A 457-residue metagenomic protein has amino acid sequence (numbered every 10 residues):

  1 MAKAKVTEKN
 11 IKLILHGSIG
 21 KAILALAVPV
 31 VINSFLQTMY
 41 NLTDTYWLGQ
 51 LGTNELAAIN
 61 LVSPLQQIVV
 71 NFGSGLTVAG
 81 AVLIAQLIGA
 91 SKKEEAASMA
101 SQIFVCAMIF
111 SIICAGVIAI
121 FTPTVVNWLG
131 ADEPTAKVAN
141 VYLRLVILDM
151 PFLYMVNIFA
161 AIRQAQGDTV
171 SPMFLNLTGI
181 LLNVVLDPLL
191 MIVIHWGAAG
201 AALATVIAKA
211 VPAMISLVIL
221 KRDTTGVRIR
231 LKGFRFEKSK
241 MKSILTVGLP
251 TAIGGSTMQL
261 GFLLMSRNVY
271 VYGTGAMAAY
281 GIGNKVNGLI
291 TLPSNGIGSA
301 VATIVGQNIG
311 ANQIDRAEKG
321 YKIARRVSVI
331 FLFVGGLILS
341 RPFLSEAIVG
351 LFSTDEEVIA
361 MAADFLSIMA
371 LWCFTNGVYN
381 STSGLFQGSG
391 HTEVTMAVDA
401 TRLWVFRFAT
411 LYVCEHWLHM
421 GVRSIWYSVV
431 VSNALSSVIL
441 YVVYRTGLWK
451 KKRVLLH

Functional and structural regions predicted by a protein language model:
M1-A27, I84-D149, V193-L249, V305-W372 (+1 more regions): Short alpha-helical transmembrane segments in multi-pass integral membrane proteins
I14-Y46, Q50-L51, P64-A79, L83 (+6 more regions): N-terminal transmembrane alpha-helices
A25-D44, L145, V156, G179 (+5 more regions): Transmembrane helical elements of multi-pass membrane transporters/channels
F35, M39-A57, V126-E133, L189-W196 (+5 more regions): Helix-terminus/linker motif at the lipid-water interface of multi-pass membrane proteins
T53-P64, L143, A202, T274-L289 (+2 more regions): Small-residue hotspots at the loop-to-helix junctions and early N-terminal turns of transmembrane alpha-helices
L56-G116, L153-P172, A279-R341, N376-D399: Small-residue-rich hydrophobic transmembrane alpha-helices
I68-N71, N183-D187, A213-L217, L289-L292 (+4 more regions): Hydrophobic transmembrane alpha-helices of multi-pass small-molecule transporters
T77, L145-Q164, P172-I180, A201-S216 (+6 more regions): Short runs within selected transmembrane alpha-helices of multi-pass transporters and secretion channels
